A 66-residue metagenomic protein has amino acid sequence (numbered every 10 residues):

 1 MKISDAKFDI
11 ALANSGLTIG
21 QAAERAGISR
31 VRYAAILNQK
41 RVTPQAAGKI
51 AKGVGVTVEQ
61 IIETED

Functional and structural regions predicted by a protein language model:
M1-Q21, E63: A short, Lys/Arg-rich alpha-helix, primarily the initiator
D9, A34-A35, G48, I62: Key DNA-contacting residues within the recognition helix of helix-turn-helix
Q21-A23, I50: Short alpha-helical "recognition helix" segments of helix-turn-helix
G27-V42: Recognition helix of helix-turn-helix/homeodomain-like DNA-binding domains that insert into the DNA major groove
Q39-K52: Short, basic-rich loop-to-helix N-cap that marks the start of a DNA-contacting helix
G55-D66: Short C-terminal boundary/hinge segments that cap the last helix of small helical domains
